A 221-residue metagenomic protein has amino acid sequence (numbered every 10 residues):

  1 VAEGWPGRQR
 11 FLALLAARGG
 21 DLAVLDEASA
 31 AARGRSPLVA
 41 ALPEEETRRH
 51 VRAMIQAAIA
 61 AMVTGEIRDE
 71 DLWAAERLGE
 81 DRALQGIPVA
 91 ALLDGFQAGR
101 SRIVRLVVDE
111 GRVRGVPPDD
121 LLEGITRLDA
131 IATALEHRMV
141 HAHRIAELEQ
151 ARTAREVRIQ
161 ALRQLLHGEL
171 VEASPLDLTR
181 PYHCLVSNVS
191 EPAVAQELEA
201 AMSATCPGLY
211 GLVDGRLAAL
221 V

Functional and structural regions predicted by a protein language model:
V1-V157, C206: Alpha-helical/coil-rich non-catalytic "connector" segments in signaling and regulatory proteins
R152-V221: Hydrophobic helix-rich structural segments at or within alpha/beta enzyme and signaling domains
